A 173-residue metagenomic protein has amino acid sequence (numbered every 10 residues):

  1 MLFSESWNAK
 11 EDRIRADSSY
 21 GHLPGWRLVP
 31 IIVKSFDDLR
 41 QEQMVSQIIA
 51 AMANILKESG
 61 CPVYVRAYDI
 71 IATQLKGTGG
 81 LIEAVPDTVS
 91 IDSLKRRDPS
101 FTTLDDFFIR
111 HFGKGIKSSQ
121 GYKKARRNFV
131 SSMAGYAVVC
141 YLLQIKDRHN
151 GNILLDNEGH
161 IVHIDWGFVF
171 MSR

Functional and structural regions predicted by a protein language model:
M1-I145, N157-V162, W166-S172: Conserved ATP-binding subdomain of kinase catalytic cores across diverse folds
D147, G151-L154: Catalytic-loop signature of eukaryotic-like protein kinases
